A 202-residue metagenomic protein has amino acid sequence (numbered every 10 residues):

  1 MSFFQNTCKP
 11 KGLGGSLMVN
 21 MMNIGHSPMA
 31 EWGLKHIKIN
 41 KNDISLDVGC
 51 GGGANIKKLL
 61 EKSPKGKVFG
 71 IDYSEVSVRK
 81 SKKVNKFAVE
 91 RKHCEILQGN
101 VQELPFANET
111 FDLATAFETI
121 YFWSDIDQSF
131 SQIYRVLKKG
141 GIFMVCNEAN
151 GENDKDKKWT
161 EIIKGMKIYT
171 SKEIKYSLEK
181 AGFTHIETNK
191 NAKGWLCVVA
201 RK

Functional and structural regions predicted by a protein language model:
S2, P10-N23, S27, I142-V199: C-terminal alpha-helical "lid/dimerization" subdomain adjacent to the S-adenosyl-L-methionine
I24-D43, K58: Conserved alpha-helix/loop element of class I SAM-dependent methyltransferases that forms part of the SAM/SAH-binding
I37-I39, K62-S63, A88, L137: A generic alpha-to-beta junction signature in SAM-dependent methyltransferases
N42, L137-F143: Short glycine-dipeptide loop
I44-E103: Class I SAM-dependent methyltransferase SAM/SAH-binding core
Q102-L113: A short acidic, Gly/Pro-enriched loop at the edge of an enzyme's catalytic core that lines a small-molecule cofactor
L113-D125: A short SAM/SAH-binding and catalytic strip from SAM-dependent methyltransferases
D127-K139: A short glycine-rich, Lys/Arg-flanked "PGG" loop and its adjoining helix->strand segment in the class I
